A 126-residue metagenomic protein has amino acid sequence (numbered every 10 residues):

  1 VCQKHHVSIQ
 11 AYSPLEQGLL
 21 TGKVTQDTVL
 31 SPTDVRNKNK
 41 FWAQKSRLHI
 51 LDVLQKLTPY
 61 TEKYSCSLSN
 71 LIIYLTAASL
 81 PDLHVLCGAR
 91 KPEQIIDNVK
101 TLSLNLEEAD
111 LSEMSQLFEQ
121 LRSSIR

Functional and structural regions predicted by a protein language model:
V1-Y60: Glycine-rich, positively charged active-site loop/lid region within alpha/beta enzyme cores that binds and organizes
C2, L20, T76, I95-N98 (+1 more regions): Hydrophobic packing residues within well-ordered alpha-helices of enzyme cores
K4-H5, S79, L117: Structured helix-beta-strand junction loops
P14, K45-S103: Conserved short secondary-structure transition element at the edge of the structured enzyme core that lines
V24-T25, K100, E119: A generic structural signal for secondary-structure junctions that act as hinges or helix/strand caps at the edges
V29-S31, A89, K100, L104-N105 (+1 more regions): Short alpha-helix boundary/capping motifs
N105-R126: Extended hydrophobic/aromatic segments used for targeting, binding, or gating
